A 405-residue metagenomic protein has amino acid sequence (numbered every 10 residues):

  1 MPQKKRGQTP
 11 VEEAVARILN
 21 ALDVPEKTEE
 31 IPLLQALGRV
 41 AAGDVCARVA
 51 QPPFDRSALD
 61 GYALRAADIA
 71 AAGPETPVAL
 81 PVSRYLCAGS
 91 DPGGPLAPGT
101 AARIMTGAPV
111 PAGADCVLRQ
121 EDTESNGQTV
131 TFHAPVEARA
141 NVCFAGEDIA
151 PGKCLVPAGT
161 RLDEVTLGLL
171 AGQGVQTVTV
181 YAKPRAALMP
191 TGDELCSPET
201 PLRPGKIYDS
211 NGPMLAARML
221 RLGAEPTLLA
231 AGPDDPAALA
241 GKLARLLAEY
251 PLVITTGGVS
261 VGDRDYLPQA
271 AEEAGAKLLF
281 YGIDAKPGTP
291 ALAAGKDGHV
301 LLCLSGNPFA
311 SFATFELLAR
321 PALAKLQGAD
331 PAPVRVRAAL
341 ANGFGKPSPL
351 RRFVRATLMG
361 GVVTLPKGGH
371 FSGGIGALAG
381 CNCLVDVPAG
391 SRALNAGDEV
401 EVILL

Functional and structural regions predicted by a protein language model:
M1-P74, A329-F353: Short, low-complexity N-terminal leaders and the immediately following helix N-cap/first helix
P2-K5, T9, Y62-A230, A244 (+3 more regions): Short, glycine/charged-enriched hinge/interface segments at domain edges or termini
P2-V11, Q176-L304, P308-T314: Helix-rich terminal scaffold detector
G7-V15, E29, L33, D55 (+15 more regions): Generic structural signal for well-ordered, non-membrane alpha-helical segments in soluble metabolic enzymes
V15, E29-L34, G38, G43 (+3 more regions): Flexible glycine/proline-rich
V15-L19, D60, Q120-E121, K153 (+11 more regions): Predominant activation on well-ordered alpha-helical scaffold segments within soluble catalytic domains
L19-E26, D44, V110, K153-G159 (+9 more regions): Structural signal for hydrophobic packing residues in well-ordered secondary-structure cores of soluble enzyme domains
